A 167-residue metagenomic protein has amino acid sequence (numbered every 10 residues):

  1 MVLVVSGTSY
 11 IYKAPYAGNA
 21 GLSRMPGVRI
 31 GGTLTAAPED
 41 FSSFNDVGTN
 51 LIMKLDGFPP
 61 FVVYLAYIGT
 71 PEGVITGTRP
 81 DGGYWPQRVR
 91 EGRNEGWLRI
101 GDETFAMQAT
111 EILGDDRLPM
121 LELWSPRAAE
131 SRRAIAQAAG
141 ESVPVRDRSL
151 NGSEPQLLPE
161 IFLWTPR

Functional and structural regions predicted by a protein language model:
M1-Y10: Hydrophobic membrane-insertion alpha-helices, especially the h-region of bacterial N-terminal signal peptides
S6, A17-A20, P26, I30-G31 (+3 more regions): Feature targets compositionally biased, intrinsically disordered low-complexity regions with long contiguous runs
Y10-Y12, Y16, Y64-Y67, Y84: Sequence-level detector for tyrosine residue identity
Y12-F61: Short, conserved active-site entrance elements at the starts or edges of catalytic domains
R29-T33, N45-D46, T76-G77, P86-Q87 (+1 more regions): A short linear-motif detector with a strong N-terminal bias
D46-P80, Q108: Short beta-strand segments
G82-R167: Short, structured beta-strand-loop surface elements
